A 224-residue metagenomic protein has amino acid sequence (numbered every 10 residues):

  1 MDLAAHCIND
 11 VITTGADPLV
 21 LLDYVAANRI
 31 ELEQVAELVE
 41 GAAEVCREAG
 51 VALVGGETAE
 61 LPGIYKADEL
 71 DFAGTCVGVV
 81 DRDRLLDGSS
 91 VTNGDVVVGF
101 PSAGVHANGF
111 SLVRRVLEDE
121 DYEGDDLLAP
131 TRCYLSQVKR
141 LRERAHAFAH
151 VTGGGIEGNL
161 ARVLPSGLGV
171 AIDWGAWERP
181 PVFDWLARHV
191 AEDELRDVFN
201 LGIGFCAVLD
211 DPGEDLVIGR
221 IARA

Functional and structural regions predicted by a protein language model:
D2-L3, C7, D17-F110: Glycine-rich anion-binding loops of enzyme active sites
I8-N9, K139: Generic structural signal for well-ordered alpha-helical scaffold segments
G15-D17, L112, R144-A147: Short loop/turn motifs at secondary-structure junctions
Q34-A52, Y65-L70, D119-A224: Glycine-/charge-enriched secondary-structure boundary and capping motifs
F110-D121: Short, compositionally biased
